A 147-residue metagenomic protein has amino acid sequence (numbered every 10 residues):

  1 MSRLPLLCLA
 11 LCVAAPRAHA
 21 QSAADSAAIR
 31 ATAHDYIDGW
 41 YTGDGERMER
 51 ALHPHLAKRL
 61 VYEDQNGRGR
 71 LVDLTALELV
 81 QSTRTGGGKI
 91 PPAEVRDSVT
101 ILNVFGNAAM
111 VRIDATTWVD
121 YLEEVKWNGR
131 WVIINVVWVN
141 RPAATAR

Functional and structural regions predicted by a protein language model:
P5-A14: Bacterial N-terminal signal peptides
A18-E46, R50, P54, V72 (+1 more regions): Short, low-complexity N-terminal intrinsically disordered segments enriched in polar/charged residues
Q21, V61-Y62, G69-W118: Surface-exposed, charged secondary-structure patches
A51-Q65: Acidic helix-start/capping segments at beta-turn-to-alpha-helix junctions
G67-V72, R130-V132: Juxtamembrane/interface motifs at transmembrane-helix termini
M110, V119-A144: Short beta-strand edge/turn micro-motifs at domain boundaries
